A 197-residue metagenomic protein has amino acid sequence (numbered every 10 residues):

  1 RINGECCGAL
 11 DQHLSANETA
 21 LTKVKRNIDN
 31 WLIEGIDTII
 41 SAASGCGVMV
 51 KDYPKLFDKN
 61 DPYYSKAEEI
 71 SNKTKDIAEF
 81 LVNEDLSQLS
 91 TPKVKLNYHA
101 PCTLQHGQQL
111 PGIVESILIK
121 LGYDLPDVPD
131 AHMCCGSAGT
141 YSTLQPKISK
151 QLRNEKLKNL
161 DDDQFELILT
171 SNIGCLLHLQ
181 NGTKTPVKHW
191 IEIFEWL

Functional and structural regions predicted by a protein language model:
R1-L197: Iron-sulfur cluster-binding electron-transfer modules in prokaryotic oxidoreductases
